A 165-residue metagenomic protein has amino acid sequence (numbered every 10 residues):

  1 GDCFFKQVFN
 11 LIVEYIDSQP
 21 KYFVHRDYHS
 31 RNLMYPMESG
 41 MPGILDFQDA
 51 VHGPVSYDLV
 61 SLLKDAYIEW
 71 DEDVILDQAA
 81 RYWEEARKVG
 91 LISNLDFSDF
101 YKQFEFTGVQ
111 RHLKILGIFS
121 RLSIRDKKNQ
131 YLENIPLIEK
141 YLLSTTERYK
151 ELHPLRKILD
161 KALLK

Functional and structural regions predicted by a protein language model:
G1-R26, M34-E38, P42-L45, E133: ATP-dependent phospho-/nucleotidyl transfer catalytic cores
D2-F5, I75, V109, Y131-I135 (+1 more regions): Hydrophobic packing residues in well-ordered alpha-helices of helical domains and bundles
P20, H25, V51-V55, Y101-V109: Secondary-structure capping and boundary motifs in well-ordered enzyme cores
P36, P42, A50-H52, I68: Activation segment
D49, E72, K102-V109, K128 (+1 more regions): Amphipathic, non-membrane alpha-helical segments in soluble helical-bundle scaffolds
S56-I92, F106-R125, I138-T145: Active-site activation/catalytic loop segments of kinase-like enzymes and analogous catalytic loops in related
S93-K102: Histidine/acidic-rich helix-loop-helix segments that form or flank divalent-metal centers in metalloenzyme catalytic
G117-K165: ATP/Mg2+ or Mg2+-diphosphate-binding catalytic cores that bind nucleotide phosphates or diphosphates via glycine-rich
